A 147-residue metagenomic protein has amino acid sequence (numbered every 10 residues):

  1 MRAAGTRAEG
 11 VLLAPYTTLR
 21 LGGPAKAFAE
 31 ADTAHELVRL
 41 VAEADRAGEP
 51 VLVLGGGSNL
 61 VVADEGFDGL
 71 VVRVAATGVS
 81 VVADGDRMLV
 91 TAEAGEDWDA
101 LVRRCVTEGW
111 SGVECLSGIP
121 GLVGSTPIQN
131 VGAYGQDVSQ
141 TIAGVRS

Functional and structural regions predicted by a protein language model:
M1-S147: Anion-binding (especially nucleotide phosphate/pyrophosphate-binding) glycine-rich loop and adjoining beta-alpha core
